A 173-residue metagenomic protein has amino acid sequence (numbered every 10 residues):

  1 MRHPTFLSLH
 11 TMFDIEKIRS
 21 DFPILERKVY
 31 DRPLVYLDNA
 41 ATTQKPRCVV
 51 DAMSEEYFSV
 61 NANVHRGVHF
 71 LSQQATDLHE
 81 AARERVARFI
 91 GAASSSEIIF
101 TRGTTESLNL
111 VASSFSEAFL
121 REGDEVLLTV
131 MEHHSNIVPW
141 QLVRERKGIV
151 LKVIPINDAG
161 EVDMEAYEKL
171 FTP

Functional and structural regions predicted by a protein language model:
H3-P173: Pyridoxal 5′-phosphate
